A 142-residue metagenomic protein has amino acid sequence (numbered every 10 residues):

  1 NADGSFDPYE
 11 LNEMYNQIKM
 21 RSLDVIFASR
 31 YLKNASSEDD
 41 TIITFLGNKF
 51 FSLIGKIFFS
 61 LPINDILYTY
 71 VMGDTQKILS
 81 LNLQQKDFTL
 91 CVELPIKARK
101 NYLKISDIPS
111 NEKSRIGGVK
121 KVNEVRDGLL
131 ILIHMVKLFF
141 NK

Functional and structural regions predicted by a protein language model:
N1-A2: Active-site acidic Asp-centered loop
S5: A short, conserved beta-strand element in the Rossmann-like catalytic core that flanks the donor/metal-binding loop
P8-F88, S114-V136: Acceptor/aglycone-binding surface of glycosyltransferases and processive sugar-polymer synthases
L61-P62, L83-K86, P95-K113: Catalytic donor-sugar/metal-binding loop of nucleotide-sugar-dependent glycosyltransferases
V92: DNA-recognition element of transcription regulators
N141-K142: A charged, well-structured terminal subsegment
